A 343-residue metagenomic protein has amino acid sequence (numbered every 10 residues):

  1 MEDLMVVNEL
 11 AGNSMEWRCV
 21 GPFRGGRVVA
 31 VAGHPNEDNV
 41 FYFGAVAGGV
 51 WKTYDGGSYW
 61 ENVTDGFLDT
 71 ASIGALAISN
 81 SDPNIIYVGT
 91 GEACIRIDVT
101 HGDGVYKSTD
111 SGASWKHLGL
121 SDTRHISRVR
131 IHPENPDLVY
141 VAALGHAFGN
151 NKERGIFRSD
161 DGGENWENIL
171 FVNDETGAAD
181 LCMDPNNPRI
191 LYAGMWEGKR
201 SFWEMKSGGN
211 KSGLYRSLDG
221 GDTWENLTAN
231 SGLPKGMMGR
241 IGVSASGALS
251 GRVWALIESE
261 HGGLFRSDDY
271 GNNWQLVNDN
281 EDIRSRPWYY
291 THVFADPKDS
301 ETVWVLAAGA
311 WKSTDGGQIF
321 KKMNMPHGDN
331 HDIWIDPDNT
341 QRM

Functional and structural regions predicted by a protein language model:
M1-M343: Beta-propeller blade termini and top-face loops
